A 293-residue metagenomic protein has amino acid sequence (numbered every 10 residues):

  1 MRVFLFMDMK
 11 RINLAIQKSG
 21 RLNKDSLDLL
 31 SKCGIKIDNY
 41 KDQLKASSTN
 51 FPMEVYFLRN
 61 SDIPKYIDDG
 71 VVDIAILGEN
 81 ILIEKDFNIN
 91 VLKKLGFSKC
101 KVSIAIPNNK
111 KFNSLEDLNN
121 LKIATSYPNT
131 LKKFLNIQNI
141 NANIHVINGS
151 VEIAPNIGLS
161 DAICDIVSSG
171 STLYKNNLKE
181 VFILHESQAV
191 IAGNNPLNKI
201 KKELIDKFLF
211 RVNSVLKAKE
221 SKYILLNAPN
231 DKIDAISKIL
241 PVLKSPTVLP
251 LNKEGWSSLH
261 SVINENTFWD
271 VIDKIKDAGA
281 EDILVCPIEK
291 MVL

Functional and structural regions predicted by a protein language model:
M1-M7: N-terminal amphipathic/basic-hydrophobic helices that include classical n-h-c signal peptides and signal-anchor
M7-P52, F57, E79-N90, L95-K101 (+1 more regions): Small-molecule-sensing regulatory modules
S61-Y66, V71-F87: Pocket-flanking alpha-helical
